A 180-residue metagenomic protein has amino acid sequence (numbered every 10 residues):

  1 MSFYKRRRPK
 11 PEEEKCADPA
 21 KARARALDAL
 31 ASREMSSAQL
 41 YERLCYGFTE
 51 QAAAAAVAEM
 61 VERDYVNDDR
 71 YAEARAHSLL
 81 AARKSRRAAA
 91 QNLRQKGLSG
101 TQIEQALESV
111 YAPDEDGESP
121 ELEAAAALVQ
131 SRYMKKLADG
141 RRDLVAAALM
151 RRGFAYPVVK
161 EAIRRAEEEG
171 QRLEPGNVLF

Functional and structural regions predicted by a protein language model:
M1-F180: An alpha-helical, amphipathic repeat domain used for nucleic-acid recognition, typified by the mTERF helical solenoid
